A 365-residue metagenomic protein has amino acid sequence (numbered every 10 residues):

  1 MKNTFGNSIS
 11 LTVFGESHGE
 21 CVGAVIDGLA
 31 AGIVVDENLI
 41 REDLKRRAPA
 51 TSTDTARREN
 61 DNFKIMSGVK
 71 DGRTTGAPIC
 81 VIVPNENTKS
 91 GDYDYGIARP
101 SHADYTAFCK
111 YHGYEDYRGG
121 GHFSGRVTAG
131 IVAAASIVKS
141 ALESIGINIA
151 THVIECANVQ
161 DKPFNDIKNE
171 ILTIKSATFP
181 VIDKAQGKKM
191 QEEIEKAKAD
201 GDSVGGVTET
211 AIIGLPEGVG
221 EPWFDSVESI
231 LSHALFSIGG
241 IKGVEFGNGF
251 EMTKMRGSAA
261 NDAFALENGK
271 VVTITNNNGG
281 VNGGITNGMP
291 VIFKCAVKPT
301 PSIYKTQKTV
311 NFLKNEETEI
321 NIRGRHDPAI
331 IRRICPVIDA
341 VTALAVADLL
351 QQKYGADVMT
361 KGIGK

Functional and structural regions predicted by a protein language model:
M1-R58: N-terminal, positively charged regions that mediate nucleic acid binding
S10, V81, S302-K365: Internal helix-turn-beta structural module
S10-G15, E115-V127, E217-E221, N276-V281 (+1 more regions): A short glycine/serine-rich beta->alpha loop
F14-E20, G201-E317: Glycine-rich anion/phosphate-binding loop at the beta-strand->alpha-helix junction
E20-G32, G125-I147, D225-H233, M289-T300 (+1 more regions): Alpha-helical support elements that line or immediately flank enzyme active sites and cofactor-binding pockets
D43-T106: Glycine-rich, N-terminal phosphate-binding loop and its surrounding beta-alpha-beta segment
G96-G121, T309-H326: Short acidic, glycine/tyrosine-flanked loop/strand segments centered on an H-E-D-like triad
K110-W223: Glycine-rich, mobile lid/loop segments that gate access to catalytic sites or pores
